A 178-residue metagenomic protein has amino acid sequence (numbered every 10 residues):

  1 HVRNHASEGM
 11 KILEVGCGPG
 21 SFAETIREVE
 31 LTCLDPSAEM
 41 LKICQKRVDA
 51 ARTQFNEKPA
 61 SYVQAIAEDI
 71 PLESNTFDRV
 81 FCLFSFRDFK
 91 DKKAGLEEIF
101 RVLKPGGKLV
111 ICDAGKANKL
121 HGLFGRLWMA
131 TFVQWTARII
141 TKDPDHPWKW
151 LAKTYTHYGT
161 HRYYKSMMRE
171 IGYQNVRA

Functional and structural regions predicted by a protein language model:
H1-M10: Conserved alpha-helix/loop element of class I SAM-dependent methyltransferases that forms part of the SAM/SAH-binding
E8, L103-K108: Short glycine-dipeptide loop
K11-D69: Class I SAM-dependent methyltransferase SAM/SAH-binding core
E68-V80: A short acidic, Gly/Pro-enriched loop at the edge of an enzyme's catalytic core that lines a small-molecule cofactor
R79-D91: A short SAM/SAH-binding and catalytic strip from SAM-dependent methyltransferases
K93-P105: A short glycine-rich, Lys/Arg-flanked "PGG" loop and its adjoining helix->strand segment in the class I
C112-I171, R177: C-terminal alpha-helical "lid/dimerization" subdomain adjacent to the S-adenosyl-L-methionine
